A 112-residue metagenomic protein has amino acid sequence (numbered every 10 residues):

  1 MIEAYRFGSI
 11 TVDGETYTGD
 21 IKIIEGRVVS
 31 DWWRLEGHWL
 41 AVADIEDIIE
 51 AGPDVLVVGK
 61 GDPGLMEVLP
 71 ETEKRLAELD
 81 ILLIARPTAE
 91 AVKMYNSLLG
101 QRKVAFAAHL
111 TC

Functional and structural regions predicted by a protein language model:
M1-E3, L35-E36, D62, I84-T88: A short linear-motif detector with a strong N-terminal bias
M1-V42, G100-C112: Non-catalytic interface/targeting segments
D31, G64-V68, K93-M94: Short active-site-adjacent helix-start/loop capping segments
I45-E46: Short hydrophobic/charged patches on amphipathic alpha-helices used for structural packing and interfaces
P53-R86: Mid-chain, well-packed structural core segment of small domains
E78-L110: C-terminal structural segments of small proteins and small subunits
